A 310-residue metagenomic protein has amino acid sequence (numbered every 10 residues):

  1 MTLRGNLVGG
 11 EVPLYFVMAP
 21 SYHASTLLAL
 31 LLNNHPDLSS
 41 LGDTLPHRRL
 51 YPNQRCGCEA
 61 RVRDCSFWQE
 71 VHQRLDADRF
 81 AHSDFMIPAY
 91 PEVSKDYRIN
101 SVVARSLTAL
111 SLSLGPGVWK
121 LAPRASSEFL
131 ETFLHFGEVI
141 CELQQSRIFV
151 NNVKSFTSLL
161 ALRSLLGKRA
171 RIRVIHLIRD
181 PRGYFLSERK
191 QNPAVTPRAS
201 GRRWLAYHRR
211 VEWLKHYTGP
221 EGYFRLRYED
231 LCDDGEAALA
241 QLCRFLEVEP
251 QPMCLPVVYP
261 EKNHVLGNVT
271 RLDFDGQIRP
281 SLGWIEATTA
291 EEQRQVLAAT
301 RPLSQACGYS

Functional and structural regions predicted by a protein language model:
M1-F16, S21, M86-V93, L114-V118 (+7 more regions): PAPS-dependent sulfotransferases, especially Golgi type II membrane carbohydrate sulfotransferases
S21, L30, G42-T44, H176-I178: Glycine-rich, histidine-containing beta strand-loop boundary motifs that form or position
T26-L38: A conserved segment at the C-terminal end of the G1
S39-L41, F224: Conserved catalytic segments around the Walker B and adjacent sensor/switch elements of P-loop NTPase domains
L41-T44, P252-C254: Catalytic beta-strand/loop signature of glycosyltransferases that borders the donor
T44-V150: PAPS-dependent sulfation machinery
T108-M253, H264-I278: PAPS-dependent sulfotransferase catalytic domain
